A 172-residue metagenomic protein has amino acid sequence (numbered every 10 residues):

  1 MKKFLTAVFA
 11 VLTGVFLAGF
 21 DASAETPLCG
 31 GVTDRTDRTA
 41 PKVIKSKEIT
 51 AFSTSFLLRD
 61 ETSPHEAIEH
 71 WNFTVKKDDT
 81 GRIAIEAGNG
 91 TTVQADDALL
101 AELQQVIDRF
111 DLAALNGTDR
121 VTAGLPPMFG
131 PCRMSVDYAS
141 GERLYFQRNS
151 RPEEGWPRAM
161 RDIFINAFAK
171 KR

Functional and structural regions predicted by a protein language model:
M1-F4: Positively charged n-region of N-terminal signal peptides that target proteins for export
V8-F16: Bacterial N-terminal signal peptides
A22-H65, T91, L99, V106 (+1 more regions): Short, well-ordered, aromatic-rich surface patches in folded extracellular/luminal domains
H65-A67, W71: N-terminal intrinsically disordered, low-complexity segments enriched in P/E/S/T
F73-G81, S140: Short, solvent-exposed coil/turn segments at beta-strand boundaries
D78-T91: Acidic/histidine-rich, surface-exposed loop or edge segments in extracytoplasmic proteins
